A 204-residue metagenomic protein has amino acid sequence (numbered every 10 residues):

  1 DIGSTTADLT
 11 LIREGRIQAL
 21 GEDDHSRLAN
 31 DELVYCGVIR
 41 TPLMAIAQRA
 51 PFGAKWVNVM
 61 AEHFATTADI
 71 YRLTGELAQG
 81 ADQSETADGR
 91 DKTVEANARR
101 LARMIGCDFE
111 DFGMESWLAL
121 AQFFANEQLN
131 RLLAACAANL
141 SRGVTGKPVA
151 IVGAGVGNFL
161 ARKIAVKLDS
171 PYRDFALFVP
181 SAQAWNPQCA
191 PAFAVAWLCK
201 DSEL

Functional and structural regions predicted by a protein language model:
D1-G3: Conserved catalytic-loop position in the HRD/HxD motif
A7-L204: Helical "lid/coupling" subdomains associated with nucleotide-phosphate turnover
